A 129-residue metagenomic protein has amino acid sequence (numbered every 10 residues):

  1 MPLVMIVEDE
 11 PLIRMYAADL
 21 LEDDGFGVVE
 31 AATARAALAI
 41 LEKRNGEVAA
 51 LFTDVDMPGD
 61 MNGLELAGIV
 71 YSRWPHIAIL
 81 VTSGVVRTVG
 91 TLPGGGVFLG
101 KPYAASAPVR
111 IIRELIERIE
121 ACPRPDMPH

Functional and structural regions predicted by a protein language model:
P2, P11-V29: Two-component/phosphorelay signaling modules centered on CheY-like receiver
E8: Conserved acidic carboxylate
E30-A50: Acidic, metal-coordinating helix/loop segments flanking the phosphotransfer/catalytic sites of two-component signaling
T33, M61-L66: Acidic catalytic/metal-coordinating carboxylates
D54-V55: Active-site residues of response regulator receiver
L64-H76: Short amphipathic alpha-helix used as the core "switch/output" element in two-component signaling
T82-S83: Hydrophobic/aromatic residues positioned on beta-strands within the core alpha/beta folds
Y103-I116, E120-R124: C-terminal output helix
